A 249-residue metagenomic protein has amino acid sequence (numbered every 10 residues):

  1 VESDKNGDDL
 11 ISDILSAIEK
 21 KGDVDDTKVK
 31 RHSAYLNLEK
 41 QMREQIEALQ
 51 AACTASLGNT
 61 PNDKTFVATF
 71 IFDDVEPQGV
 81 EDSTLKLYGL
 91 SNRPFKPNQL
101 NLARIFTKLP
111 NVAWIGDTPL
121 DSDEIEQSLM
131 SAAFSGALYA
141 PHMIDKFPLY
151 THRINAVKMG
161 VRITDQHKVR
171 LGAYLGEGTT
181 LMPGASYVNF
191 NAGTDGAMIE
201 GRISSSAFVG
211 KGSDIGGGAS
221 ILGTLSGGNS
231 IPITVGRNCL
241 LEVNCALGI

Functional and structural regions predicted by a protein language model:
V1-I154: Terminal amphipathic alpha-helical/low-complexity segments used for targeting or macromolecular assembly
A156-I249: Structural signal for interior beta-strand "rungs" in well-ordered beta-sheet cores of soluble enzyme domains
